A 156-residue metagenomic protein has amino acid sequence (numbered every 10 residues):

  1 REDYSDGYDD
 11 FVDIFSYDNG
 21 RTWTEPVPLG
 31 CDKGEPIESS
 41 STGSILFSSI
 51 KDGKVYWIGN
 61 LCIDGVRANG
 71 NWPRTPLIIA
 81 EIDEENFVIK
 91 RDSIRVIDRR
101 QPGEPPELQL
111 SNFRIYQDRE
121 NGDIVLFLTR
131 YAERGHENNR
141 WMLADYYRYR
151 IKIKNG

Functional and structural regions predicted by a protein language model:
R1-G156: Asp-box/BNR beta-propeller blade signature and adjacent active/binding-site loops in extracellular glycan-interacting
